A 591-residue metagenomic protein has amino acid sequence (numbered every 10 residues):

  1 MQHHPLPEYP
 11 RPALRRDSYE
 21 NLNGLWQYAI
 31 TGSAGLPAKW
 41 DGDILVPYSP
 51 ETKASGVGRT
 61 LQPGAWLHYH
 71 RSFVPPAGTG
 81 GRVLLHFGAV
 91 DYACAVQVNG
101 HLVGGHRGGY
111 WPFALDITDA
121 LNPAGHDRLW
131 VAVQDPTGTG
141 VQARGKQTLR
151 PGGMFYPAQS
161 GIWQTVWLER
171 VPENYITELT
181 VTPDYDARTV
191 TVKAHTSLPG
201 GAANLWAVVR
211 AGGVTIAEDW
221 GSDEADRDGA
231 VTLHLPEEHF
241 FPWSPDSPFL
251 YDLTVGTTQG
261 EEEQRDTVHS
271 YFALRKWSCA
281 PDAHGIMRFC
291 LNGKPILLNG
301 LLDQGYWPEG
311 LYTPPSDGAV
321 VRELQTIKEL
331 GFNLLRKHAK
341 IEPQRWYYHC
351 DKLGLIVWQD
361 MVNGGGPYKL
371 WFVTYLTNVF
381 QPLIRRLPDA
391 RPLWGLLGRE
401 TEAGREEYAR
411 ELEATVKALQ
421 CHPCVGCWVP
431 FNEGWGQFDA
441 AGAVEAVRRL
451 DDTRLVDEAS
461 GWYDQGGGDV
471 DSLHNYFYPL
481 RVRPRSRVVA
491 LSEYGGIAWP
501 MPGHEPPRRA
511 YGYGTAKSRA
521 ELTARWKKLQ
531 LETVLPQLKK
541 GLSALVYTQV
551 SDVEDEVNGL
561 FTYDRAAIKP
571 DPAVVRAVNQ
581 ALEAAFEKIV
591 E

Functional and structural regions predicted by a protein language model:
M1-A54, A132, P136-V141, G212-V214 (+4 more regions): Accessory carbohydrate-binding/adhesion or oligomerization-edge regions at the termini of glycan-active proteins
E8-A13, Q27-G32, R59-Y175, P199 (+4 more regions): Accessory beta-strand-rich segments of carbohydrate-active enzymes
V96-V98, T189-S222: Beta-strand-rich binding/interaction modules
L115-A120, T232-P248: Signal that preferentially marks extracellular ectodomain short beta-strand elements of beta-sandwich modules
R128-V131, S247-Q259: Short, aromatic- and glycine-rich surface loops/edge beta-strands on solvent-exposed regions
R170-G200, A283, R288, L582-V590: Surface beta-strand/loop "capping" patches
L179-T180, T254-I327, A581, K588: N-terminal carbohydrate-binding accessory modules
L334-N579, A585-V590: Substrate-binding/catalytic cleft of secreted carbohydrate-active enzymes, primarily glycoside hydrolases
